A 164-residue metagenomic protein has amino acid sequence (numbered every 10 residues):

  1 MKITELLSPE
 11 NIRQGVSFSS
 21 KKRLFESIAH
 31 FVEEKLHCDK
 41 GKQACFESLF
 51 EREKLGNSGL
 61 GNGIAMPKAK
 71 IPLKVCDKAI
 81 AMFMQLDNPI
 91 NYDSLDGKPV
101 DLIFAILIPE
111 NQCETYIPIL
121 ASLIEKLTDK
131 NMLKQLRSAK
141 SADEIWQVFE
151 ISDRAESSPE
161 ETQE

Functional and structural regions predicted by a protein language model:
M1-E164: Cytosolic covalent-transfer regions centered on His/Cys nucleophiles that carry phosphoryl or persulfide groups
